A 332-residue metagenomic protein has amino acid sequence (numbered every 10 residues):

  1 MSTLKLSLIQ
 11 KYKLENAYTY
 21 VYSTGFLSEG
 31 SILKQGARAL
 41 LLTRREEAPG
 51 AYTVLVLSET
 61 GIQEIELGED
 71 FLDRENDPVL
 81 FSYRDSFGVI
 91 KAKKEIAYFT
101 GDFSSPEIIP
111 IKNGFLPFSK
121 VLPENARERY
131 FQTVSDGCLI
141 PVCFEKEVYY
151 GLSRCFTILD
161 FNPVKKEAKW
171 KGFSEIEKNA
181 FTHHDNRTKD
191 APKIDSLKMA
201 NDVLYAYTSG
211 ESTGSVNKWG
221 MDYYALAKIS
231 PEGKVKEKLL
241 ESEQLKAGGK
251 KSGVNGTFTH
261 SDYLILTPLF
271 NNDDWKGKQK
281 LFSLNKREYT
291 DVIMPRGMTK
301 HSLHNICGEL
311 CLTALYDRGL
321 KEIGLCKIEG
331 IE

Functional and structural regions predicted by a protein language model:
M1-Y22: A short helix->beta-strand "capping" segment at the edge of beta-propeller domains
S7-Y12, Q63-E69, E107-F115, K169-E177 (+2 more regions): Beta-propeller fold detector
A17-I32, F71-R84, G114-G137, T182 (+3 more regions): Repeated scaffold domains used in trafficking and secretory/extracellular systems, primarily beta-propellers
S31-R44, V79-K91, A97, P117 (+6 more regions): Short beta-strand elements that form the blades of beta-propeller/WD-repeat-like and other beta-sheet-rich scaffold
E47-V54, K94-T100, Y149-L159, T213-A227 (+2 more regions): Structural motif
L57-T60, G101-S104, N162-K165, S230-E232 (+1 more regions): Short loop/turn segments that connect beta-strands within beta-propeller blades
P123-T133, G137, P141-E145, G151-N162 (+3 more regions): Acidic, serine/threonine- and glycine-rich low-complexity intrinsically disordered segments that serve as flexible
H301-E332: Blade-level signature of beta-propeller repeat domains, shared across WD40, Kelch, NHL, RCC1 and BNR/Asp-box propellers
